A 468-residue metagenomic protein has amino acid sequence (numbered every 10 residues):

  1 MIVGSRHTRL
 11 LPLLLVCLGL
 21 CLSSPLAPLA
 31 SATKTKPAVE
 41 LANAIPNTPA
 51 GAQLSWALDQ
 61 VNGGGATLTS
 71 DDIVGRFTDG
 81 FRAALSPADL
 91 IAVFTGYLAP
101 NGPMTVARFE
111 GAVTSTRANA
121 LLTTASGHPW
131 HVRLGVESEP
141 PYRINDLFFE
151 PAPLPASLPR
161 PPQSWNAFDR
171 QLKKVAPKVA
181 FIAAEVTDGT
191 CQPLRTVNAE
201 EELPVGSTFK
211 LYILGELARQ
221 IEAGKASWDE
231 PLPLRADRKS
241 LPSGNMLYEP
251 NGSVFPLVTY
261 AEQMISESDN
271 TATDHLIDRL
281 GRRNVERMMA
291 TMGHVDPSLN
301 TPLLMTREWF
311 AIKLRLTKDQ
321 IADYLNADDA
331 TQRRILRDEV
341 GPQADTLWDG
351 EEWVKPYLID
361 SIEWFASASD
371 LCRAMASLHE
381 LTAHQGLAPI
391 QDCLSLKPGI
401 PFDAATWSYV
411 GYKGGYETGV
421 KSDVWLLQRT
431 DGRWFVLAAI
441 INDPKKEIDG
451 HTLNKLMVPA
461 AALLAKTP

Functional and structural regions predicted by a protein language model:
T33-G63, P153-P159: Short, low-complexity N-terminal intrinsically disordered segments enriched in polar/charged residues
G63-V113: Short solvent-exposed beta->alpha transition segments
G111-S126, K397-G432, V436-K455: Short, Gly/Ser/Thr-enriched beta-strand-loop segments that form substrate-interacting elements of hydrolase/peptidase
P151-P204: Beta-lactamase-like hydrolase cores
R160-P161, N251-A344, G350-E351, S369: Active-site-adjacent helix/loop patches that line small-molecule binding or acyl-intermediate pockets
P204-L232, L437: Active-site SXXK
L211-L214, Y260, T317-Y324, A330-A383 (+2 more regions): Active-site-proximal alpha-helical segments within enzyme catalytic domains
A223-P250: Short, glycine/proline-biased beta-turn/loop segments that scaffold the active-site neighborhood
